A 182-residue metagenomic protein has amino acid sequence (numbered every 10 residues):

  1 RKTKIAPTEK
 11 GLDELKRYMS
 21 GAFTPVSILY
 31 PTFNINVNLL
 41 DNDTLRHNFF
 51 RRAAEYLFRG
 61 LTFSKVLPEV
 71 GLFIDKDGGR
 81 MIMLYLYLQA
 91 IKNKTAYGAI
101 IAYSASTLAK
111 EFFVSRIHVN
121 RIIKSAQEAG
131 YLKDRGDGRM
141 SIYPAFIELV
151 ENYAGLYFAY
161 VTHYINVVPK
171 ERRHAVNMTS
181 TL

Functional and structural regions predicted by a protein language model:
R1, Q127-D137: A short, conserved structural fragment
R1-P7, G138-P144: Minor-groove-contacting beta-hairpin "wing" of winged helix-turn-helix DNA-binding domains
T3, Y97-I100: Short, surface-exposed helix-loop/turn micro-motifs enriched in polar/charged residues
E9-K92, A99-E111, F146-L182: Intrinsic disorder/low-complexity detector
F113-Q127: Short amphipathic alpha-helical interaction segments
